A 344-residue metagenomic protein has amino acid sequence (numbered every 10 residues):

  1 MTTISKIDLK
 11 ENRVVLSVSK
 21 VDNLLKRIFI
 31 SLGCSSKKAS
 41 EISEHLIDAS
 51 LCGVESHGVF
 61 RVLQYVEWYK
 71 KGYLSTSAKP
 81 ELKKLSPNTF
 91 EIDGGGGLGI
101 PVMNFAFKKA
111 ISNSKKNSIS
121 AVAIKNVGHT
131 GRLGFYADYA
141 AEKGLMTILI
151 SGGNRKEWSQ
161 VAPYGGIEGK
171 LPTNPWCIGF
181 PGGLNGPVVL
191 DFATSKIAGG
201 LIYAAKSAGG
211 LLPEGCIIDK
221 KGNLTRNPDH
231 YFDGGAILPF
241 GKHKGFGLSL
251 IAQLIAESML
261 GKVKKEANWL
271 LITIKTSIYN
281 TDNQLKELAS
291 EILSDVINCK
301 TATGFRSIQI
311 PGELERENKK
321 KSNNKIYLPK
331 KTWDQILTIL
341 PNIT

Functional and structural regions predicted by a protein language model:
T2-D8, N12-L24, S31, V263-T344: Catalytic-core signal marking the mid-to-C-terminal active-site face
T2-V18, N23, R27-I42, R61-Y73 (+3 more regions): Acidic, glycine/proline-rich low-complexity segments that act as flexible tails and inter-domain linkers
V59-I111: Active-site cofactor/substrate anionic-group-binding motifs, chiefly glycine- and Lys/Arg-rich phosphate-binding loops
T89-G183: A generic, well-ordered mixed alpha/beta core segment in the N-terminal half of proteins
L145-Q160, A252-L270: Glycine-rich phosphate/pyrophosphate-binding loops and their adjacent beta-strand/loop elements at enzyme active sites
K156-D229: Phosphate/diphosphate-binding glycine-rich loops and adjacent basic-rich segments that engage nucleotide
H230-F246, L250-E266, T273-N283: Hydrophobic alpha-helical bundle architecture
